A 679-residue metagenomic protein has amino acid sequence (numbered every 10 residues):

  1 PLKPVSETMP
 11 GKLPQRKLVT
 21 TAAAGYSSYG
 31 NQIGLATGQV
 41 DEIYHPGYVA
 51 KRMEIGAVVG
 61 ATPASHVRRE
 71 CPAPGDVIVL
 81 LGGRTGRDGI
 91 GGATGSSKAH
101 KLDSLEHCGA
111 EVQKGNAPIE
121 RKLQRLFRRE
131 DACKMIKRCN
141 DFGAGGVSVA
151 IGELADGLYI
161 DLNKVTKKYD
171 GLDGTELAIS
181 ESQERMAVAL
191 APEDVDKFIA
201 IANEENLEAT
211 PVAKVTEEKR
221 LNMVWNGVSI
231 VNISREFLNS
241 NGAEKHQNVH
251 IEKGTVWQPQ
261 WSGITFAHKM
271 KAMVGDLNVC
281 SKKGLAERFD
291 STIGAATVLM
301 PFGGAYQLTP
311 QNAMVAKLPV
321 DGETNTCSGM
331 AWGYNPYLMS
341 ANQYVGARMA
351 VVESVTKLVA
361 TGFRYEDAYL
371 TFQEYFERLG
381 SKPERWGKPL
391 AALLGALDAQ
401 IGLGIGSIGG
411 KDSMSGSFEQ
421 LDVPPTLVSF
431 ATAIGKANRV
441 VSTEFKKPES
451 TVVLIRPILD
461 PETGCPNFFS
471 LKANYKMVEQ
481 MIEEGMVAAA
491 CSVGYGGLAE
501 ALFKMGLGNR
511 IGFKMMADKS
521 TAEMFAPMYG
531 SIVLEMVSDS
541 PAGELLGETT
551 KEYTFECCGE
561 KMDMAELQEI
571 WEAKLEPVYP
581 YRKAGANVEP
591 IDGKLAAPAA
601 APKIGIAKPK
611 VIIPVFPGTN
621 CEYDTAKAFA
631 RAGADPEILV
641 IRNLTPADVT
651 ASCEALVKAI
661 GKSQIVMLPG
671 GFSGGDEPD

Functional and structural regions predicted by a protein language model:
P1-G674: Glycine/proline-enriched, intrinsically flexible loops and inter-domain linkers
